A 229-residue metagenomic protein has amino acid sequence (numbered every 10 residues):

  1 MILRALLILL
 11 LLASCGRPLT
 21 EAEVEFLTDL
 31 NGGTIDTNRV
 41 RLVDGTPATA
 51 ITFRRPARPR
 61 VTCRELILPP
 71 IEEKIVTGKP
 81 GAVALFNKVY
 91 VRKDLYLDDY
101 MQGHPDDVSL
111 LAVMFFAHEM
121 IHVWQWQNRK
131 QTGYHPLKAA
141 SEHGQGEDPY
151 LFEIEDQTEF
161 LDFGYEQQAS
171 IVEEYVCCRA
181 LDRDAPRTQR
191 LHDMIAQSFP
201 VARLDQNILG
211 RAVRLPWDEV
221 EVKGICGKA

Functional and structural regions predicted by a protein language model:
M1-L9: Sec-dependent signal peptide recognition, specifically the positively charged N-region followed immediately by
A22-I51: Post-signal peptide N-terminal segment of mature Sec-exported envelope proteins
A22-T28, I35, A84-F86, K93 (+1 more regions): Metalloprotease/metallohydrolase-associated module, dominated by Zn2+-dependent proteases
P47-R92, Y96: Catalytic zinc-binding patch centered on the HExxH motif and its immediate surroundings that defines zinc-dependent
K74-A82, K93-A117, E159-L161: Short pre-active-site segment immediately N-terminal to the catalytic Zn-binding motif
A112-W126, A180: Conserved beta-strand->loop/alpha-helix structural units within folded catalytic cores of enzymes with alpha/beta
M120-K138: Catalytic Zn2+-binding segment of zinc metalloproteases
